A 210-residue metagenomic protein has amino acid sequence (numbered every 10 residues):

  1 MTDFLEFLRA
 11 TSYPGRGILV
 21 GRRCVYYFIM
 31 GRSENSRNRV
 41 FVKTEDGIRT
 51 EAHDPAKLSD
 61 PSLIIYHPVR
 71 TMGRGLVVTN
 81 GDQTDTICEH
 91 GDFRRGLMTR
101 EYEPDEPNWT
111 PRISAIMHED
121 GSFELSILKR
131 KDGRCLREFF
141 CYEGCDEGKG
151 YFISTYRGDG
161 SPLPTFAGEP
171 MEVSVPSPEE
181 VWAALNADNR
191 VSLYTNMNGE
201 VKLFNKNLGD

Functional and structural regions predicted by a protein language model:
M1-D210: Conserved short alpha-helical segments that host acidic/polar catalytic motifs at enzyme active sites
